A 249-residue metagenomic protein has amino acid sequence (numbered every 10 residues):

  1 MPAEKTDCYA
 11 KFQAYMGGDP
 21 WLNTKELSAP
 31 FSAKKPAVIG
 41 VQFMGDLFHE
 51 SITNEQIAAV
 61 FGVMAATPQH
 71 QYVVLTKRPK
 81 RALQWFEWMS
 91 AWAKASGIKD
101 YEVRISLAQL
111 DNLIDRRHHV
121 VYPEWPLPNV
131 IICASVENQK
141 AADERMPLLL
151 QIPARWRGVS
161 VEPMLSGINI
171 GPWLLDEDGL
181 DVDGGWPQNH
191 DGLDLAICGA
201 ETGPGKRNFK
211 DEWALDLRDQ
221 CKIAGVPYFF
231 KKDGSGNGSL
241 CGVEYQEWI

Functional and structural regions predicted by a protein language model:
M1-N129, Q139, I168-D178, H190-L193: Conserved Radical SAM active-site core
A29-F31, Q42-F43, A134, A200 (+1 more regions): Pocket-edge structural micro-motifs
V38-G40, Q71-V73, N129-C133, W156-S160 (+2 more regions): Structural preference for beta-strand elements that scaffold enzyme active sites
G45, R78-K80, V136-N138, P163-L165 (+2 more regions): Active-site-proximal loop/turn and secondary-structure-junction residues that shape catalytic pockets, frequently
I57, A142, A214: Aromatic/hydrophobic pocket-lining residues that form the small-molecule binding cavity in soluble enzyme cores
R117-Y122, E144-L148, D183: Short secondary-structure capping micro-motifs at structural edges
V136-N138, A142, L150-E177, A200: Histidine/lysine/aspartate-rich catalytic loop segments that bind and position anionic ligands
P147-Q151, G171-I249: Auxiliary Fe-S-binding modules of radical SAM enzymes
